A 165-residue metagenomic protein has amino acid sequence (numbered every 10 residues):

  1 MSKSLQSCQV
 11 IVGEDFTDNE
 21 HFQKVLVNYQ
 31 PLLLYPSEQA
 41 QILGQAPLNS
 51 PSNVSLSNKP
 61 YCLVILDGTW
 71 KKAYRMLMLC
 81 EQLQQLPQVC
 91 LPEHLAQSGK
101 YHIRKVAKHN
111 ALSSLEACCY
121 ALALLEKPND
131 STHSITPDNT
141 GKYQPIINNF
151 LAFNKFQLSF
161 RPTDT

Functional and structural regions predicted by a protein language model:
S4-M78, Q82: S-adenosyl-L-methionine/SAH cofactor-binding core of RNA-modifying enzymes
C62, W70-T165: C-terminal folded domains that constitute the principal catalytic or ligand-binding module of multi-domain proteins
